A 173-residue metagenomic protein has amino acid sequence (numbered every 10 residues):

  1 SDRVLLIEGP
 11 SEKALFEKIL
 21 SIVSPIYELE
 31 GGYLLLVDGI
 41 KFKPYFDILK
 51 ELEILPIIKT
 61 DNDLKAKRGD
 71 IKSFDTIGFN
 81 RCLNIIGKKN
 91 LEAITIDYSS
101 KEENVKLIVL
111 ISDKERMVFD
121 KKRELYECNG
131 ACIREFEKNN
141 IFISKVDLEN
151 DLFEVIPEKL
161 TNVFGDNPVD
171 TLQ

Functional and structural regions predicted by a protein language model:
S1-Q173: Acidic, divalent-metal-binding catalytic cores of TOPRIM and closely related two-metal-ion phosphodiester/pyrophosphate
